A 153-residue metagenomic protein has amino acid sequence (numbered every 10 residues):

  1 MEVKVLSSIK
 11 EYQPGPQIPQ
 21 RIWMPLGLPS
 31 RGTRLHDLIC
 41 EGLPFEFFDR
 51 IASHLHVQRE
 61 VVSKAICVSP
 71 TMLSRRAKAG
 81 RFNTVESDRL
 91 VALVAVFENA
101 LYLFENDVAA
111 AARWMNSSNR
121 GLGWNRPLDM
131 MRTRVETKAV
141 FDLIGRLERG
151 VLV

Functional and structural regions predicted by a protein language model:
M1-V153: Non-transmembrane "mature" sequence context
